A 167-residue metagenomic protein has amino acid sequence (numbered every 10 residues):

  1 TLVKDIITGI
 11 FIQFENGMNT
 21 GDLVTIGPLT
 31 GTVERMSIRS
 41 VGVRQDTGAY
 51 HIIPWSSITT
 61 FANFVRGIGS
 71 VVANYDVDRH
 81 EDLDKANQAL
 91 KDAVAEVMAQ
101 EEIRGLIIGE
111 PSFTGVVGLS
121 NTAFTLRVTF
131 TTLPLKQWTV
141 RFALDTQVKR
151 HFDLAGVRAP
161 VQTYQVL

Functional and structural regions predicted by a protein language model:
L2-Q13: Membrane-spanning helices that line or support transport/gating and their immediate boundary helices in channels
K4, N87-K91, R141, D145: Hydrophobic face of alpha-helices
D5, V71-V72, L126: Positions in alpha-helical segments
F11-G105: Soluble accessory domains appended to multi-pass membrane transport proteins
E81, E101-L167: Solvent-exposed, non-transmembrane regulatory segments of membrane-associated proteins
